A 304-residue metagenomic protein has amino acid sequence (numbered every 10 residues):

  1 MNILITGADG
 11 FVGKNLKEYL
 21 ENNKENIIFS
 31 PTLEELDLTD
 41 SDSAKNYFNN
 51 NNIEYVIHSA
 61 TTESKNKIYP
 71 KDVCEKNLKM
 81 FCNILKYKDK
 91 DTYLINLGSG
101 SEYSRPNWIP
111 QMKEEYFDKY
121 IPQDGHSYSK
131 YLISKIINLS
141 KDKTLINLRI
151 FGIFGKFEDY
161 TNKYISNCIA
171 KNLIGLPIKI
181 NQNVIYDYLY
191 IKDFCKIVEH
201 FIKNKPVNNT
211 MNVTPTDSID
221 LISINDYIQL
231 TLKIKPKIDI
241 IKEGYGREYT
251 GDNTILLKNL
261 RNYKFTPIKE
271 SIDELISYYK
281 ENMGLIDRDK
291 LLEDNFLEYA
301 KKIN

Functional and structural regions predicted by a protein language model:
N2-E21: N-terminal Rossmann NAD(P)H-binding glycine-rich loop of SDR-like oxidoreductase domains
T6, I153-F157, K179-Y188, T210-I219 (+4 more regions): Glycine-rich Rossmann NAD(P)(H)-binding loop
L38-K76: NAD(P)H-binding glycine-rich loop region in Rossmannoid oxidoreductase-like domains and their noncatalytic homologs
E54, I68-I95: NAD(P)-cofactor binding segment of oxidoreductase domains
C82-Q123: Conserved Rossmann-fold NAD(P)-dependent oxidoreductase catalytic core, especially the SDR/UDP-sugar
Y131, K135-Y186, I191-H200, Y227-T231: NAD(P)-dependent short-chain dehydrogenase/reductase
C168, I197, N204-G244, E248 (+2 more regions): Mid/C-terminal beta-alpha module of Rossmann-like enzyme folds, strongest in SDR-family dehydrogenases/epimerases
I268-N304: Amphipathic terminal alpha-helices
